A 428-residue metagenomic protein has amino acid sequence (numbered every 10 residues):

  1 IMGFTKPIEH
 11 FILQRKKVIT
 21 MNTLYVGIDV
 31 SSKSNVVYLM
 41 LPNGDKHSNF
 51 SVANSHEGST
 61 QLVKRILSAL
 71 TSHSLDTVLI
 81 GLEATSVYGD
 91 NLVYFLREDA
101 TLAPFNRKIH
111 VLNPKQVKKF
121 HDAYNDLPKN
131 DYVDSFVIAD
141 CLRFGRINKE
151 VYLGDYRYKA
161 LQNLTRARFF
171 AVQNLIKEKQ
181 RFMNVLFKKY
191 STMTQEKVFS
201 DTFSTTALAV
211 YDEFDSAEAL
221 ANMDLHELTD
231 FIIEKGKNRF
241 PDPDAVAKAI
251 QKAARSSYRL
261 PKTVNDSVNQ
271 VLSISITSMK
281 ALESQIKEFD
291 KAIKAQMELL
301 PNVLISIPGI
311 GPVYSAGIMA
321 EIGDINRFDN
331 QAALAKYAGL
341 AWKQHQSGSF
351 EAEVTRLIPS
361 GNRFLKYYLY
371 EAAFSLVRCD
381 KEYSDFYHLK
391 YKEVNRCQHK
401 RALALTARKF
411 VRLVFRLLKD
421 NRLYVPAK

Functional and structural regions predicted by a protein language model:
I1-K428: A detector of single, family-specific signature residues that are central to catalytic or substrate-handling motifs
